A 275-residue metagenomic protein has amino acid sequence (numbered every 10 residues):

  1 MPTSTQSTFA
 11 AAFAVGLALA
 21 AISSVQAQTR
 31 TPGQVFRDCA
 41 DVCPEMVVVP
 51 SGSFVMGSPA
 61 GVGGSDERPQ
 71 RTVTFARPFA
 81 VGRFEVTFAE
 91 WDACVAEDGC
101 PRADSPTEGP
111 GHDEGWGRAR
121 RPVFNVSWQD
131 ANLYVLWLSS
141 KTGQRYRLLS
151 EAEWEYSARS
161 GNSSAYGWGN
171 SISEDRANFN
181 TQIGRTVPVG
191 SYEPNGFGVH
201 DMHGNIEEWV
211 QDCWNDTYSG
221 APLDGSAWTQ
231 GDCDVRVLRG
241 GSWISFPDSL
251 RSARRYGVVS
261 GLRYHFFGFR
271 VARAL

Functional and structural regions predicted by a protein language model:
P2-A12: Bacterial N-terminal signal peptides that target proteins for export
A11-A21: Bacterial N-terminal signal peptides
V25-A27: Boundary at the C-terminal end of the N-terminal hydrophobic targeting segment
T29-D38: N-terminal low-complexity, Pro/Thr/Ser-rich intrinsically disordered segments that act as propeptides or flexible
D38-P44, G99-P101, Y156, W214 (+1 more regions): Sequence contexts marking disulfide-bonded cysteines in secreted/extracellular proteins
C39-R102, V126-Q129, G204: A short glycine-rich, aromatic-capped structural motif
V55, P59-G61, E108-Y256, R263: Functional-site microenvironments in short loops/helix caps that host divalent-cation chemistry
Y264-L275: Short, structured beta-strand segments at or near domain termini in extracellular proteins/domains
